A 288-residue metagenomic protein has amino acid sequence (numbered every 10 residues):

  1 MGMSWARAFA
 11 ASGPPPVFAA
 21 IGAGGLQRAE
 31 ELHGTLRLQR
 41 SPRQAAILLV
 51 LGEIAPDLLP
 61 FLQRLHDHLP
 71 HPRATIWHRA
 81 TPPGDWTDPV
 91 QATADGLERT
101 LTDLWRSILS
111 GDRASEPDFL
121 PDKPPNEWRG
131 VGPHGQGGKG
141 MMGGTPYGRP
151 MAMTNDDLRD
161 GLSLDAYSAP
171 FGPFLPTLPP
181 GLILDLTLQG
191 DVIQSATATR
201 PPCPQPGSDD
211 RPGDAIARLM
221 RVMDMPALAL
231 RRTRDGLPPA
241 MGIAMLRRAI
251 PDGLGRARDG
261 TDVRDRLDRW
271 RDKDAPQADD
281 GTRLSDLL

Functional and structural regions predicted by a protein language model:
M1-L36, R40-Q44: N-terminal, charge-rich interaction modules
A11-S12, R40-R43, D67-P70, D160-S163 (+1 more regions): Solvent-exposed alpha-helices and their adjacent loops that cap or buttress functional pockets in soluble metabolic
A20-G24, V50-I54, H78-A80: Structural motif
A46-I47, A74: Structural motif
L48-L49, D191: Primarily hydrophobic membrane-targeting regions of prokaryotic envelope proteins
D57-A80: A short, gly/pro- and small-residue-rich
A74-T93: Long, charge-dense
A94-L101, R106-L288: Metal/cofactor-centered catalytic core regions of large enzymes
